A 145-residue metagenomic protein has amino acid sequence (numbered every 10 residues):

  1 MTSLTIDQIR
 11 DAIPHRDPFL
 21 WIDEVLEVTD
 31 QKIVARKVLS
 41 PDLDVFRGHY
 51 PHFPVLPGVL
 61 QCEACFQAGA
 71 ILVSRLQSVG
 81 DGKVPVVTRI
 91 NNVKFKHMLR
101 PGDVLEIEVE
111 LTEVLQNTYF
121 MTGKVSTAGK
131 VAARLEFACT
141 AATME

Functional and structural regions predicted by a protein language model:
M1-S3, G69-E106, A132-R134, C139-T140: Hydrophobic beta-strand-centered segment that forms part of the acyl-chain substrate-binding groove
I6-R16, G82: Short aromatic-glycine motifs in intrinsically disordered, low-complexity regions
R10, H52, F95-H97: Beta-strand-rich interaction surfaces with strong enrichment in secreted/lumenal proteins
D17-L56: Catalytic strand-loop segment that frames the active site of acyl-thioester-processing enzymes
F19-W21, L105, Y119: Hydrophobic core residues within well-ordered beta-strands of beta-rich domains
D23-L26, N91, K96, E108-T112 (+1 more regions): Conserved positions in beta-strands of structured domains
V25, L56-G80: Active-site helix/loop of acyl-thioester processing domains in fatty-acid/polyketide metabolism, spanning hotdog-fold
D30-V34, L99-D103, E110-E145: HotDog/MaoC-like acyl-thioester-processing domains
